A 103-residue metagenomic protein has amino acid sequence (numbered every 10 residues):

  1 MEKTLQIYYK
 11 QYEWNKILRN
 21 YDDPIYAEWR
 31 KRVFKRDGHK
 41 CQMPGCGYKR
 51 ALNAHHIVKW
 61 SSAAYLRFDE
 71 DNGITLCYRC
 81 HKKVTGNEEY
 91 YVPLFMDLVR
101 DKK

Functional and structural regions predicted by a protein language model:
M1-E28, P44-K49, Y90-K103: A boundary/linker detector
W14, V58-K59, V84: Intrinsic structural disorder/low-complexity segments
P24-N53, C77-R79: Short cysteine-rich loop/turn motifs with clustered Cys
C46-A51, G73-F95: Short Cys/His-centered divalent metal-binding micro-motifs
H55-H56, I74, V99: A generic membrane alpha-helix/interface feature
V58-N72: Short linker/helix segments within small regulatory modules
